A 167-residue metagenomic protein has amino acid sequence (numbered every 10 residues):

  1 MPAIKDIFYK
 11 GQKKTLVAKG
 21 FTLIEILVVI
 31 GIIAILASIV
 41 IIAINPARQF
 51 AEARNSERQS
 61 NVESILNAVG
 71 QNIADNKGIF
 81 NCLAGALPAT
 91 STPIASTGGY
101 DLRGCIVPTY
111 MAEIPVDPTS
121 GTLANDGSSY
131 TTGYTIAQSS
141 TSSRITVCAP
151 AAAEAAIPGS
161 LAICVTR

Functional and structural regions predicted by a protein language model:
M1-F21: N-terminal leader/signal peptides at the extreme start of proteins
V17-I44: N-terminal single-pass transmembrane signal-anchor helix
A43-V62: Aliphatic-rich helix starts adjacent to a transmembrane/signal segment
E63, N67-P88, A112-S120: Alpha-helix exit/C-cap motif
L87-G127: Acidic, glycine-rich loop-and-strand cores that form catalytic or ligand-binding grooves in diverse globular domains
A112, T122-R167: Short, surface-exposed interaction loops/tails
